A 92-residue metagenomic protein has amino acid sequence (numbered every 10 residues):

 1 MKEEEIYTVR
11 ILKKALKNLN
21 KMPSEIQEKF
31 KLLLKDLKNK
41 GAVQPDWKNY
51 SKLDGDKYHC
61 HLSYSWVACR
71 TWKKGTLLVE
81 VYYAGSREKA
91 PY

Functional and structural regions predicted by a protein language model:
M1-T8, K17, K21, E25 (+1 more regions): Enriched for short, Lys/Arg-rich terminal
L12-P45: N-terminal first-folded block
K29-L33, K52, A84, Y92: Short amphipathic alpha-helical "recognition" segments used for binding
K35-H61: A short, surface-exposed loop/turn module that caps and links secondary-structure elements
